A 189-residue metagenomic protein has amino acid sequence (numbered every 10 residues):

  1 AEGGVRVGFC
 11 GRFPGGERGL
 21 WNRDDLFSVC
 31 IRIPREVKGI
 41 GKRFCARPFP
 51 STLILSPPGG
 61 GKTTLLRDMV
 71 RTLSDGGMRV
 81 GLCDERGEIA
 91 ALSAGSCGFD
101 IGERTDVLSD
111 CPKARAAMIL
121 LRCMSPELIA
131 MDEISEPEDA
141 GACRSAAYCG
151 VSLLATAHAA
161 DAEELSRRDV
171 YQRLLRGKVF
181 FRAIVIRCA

Functional and structural regions predicted by a protein language model:
A1-F49: P-loop NTP-binding catalytic core
E36-I40, V107-R115, I134: A general structural motif
I54: Hydrophobic anchor at the beta1->P-loop junction of P-loop NTPases
P58-G59: The conserved Walker
K62: Conserved lysine of the Walker
L65, M69: Hydrophobic positions on the alpha1 helix immediately C-terminal to the Walker A/P-loop
S74-M118: P-loop NTPase switch/communication element
M124-R182, C188: Conserved P-loop NTPase nucleotide-binding/switch module
